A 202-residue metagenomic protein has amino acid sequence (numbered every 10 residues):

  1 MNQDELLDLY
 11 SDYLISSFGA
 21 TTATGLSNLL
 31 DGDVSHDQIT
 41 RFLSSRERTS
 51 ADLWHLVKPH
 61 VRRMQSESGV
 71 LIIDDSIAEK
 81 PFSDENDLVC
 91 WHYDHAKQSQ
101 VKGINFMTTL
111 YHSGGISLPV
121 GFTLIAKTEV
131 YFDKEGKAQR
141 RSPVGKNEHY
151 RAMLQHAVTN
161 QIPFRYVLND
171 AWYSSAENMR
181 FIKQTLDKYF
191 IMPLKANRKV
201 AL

Functional and structural regions predicted by a protein language model:
M1-R46, S50: Gly/serine-rich nucleotide phosphate-binding loop at the start of the catalytic core of nucleotide/ADP-ribose-handling
Y10-Y13, L43-G121, A126: Active-site-proximal, Lys/Arg-enriched surface segment that forms a nucleic-acid-binding/basic interface patch
F18, L53, V101, A171-S175 (+1 more regions): Short, glycine/acidic-rich beta->alpha junctions
G25, V70-I73, P119-T123, Y166-L168 (+1 more regions): A structural signal for short, well-ordered beta-strand segments and their strand-loop junctions that often border
L30, D75-I77, A171-Y173: Short, flexible loop/turn elements at secondary-structure junctions
D37-R41, H95-F164: Electropositive, glycine- and tryptophan-enriched low-complexity nucleic-acid-binding patches
K134-L202: An internal, acidic/charged active-site-proximal segment that coordinates divalent cations and/or engages
